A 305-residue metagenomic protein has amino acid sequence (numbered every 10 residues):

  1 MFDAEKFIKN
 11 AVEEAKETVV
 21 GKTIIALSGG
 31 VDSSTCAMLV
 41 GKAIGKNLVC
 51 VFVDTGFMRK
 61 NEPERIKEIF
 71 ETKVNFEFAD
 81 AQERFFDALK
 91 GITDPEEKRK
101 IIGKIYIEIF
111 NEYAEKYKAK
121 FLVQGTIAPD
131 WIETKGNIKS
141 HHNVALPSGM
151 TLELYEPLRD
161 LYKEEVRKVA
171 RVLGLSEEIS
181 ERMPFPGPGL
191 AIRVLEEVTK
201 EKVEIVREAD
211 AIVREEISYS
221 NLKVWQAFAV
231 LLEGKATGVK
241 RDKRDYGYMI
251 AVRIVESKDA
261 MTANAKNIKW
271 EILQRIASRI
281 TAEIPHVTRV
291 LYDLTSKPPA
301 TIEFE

Functional and structural regions predicted by a protein language model:
M1-K118, G136-E305: RNA-binding accessory domains that recognize and position tRNA/RNA substrates
F121: Short, Asp-centered acidic motifs that coordinate Mg2+ and/or phosphate in catalytic or ligand-binding sites
Q124: Hydrophobic "lid/gating" helix adjacent to the active-site nucleophile that controls access to an acyl-thioester pocket
I127-D130, S257: Short glycine-rich anion-binding loops that position phosphate/pyrophosphate groups of nucleotides and phosphorylated
